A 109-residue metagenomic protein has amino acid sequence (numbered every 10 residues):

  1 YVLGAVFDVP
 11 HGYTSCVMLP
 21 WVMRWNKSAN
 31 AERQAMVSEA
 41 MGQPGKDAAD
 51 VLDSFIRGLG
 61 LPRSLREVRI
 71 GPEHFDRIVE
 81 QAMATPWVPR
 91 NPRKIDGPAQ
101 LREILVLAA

Functional and structural regions predicted by a protein language model:
Y1-V51: Active-site segments that bind and position negatively charged phosphate/pyrophosphate groups
Q34-A109: C-terminal charged capping/lid subdomain of soluble metabolic enzymes
